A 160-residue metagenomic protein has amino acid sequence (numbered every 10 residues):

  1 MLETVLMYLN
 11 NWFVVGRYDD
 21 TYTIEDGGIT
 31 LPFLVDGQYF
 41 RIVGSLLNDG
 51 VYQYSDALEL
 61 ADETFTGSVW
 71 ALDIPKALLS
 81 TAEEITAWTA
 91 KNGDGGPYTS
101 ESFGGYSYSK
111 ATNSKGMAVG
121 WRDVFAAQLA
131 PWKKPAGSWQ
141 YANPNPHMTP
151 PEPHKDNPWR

Functional and structural regions predicted by a protein language model:
M1, D36-G37, T64, S68: Solvent-exposed, well-ordered amphipathic alpha-helical segments that flank/support binding or catalytic loops
M1-G27, K76-L79, E84-R160: Short loop/turn elements at secondary-structure junctions
L9, V35, N48, S55 (+3 more regions): Intrinsic-disorder/low-complexity regions
Y18-Q53, A57: N-terminal accessory interaction module
Y39-I42, L46, G50-Y52, E63 (+4 more regions): Short secondary-structure boundary segments
Y52-I74: Surface-exposed interaction regions enriched in Ser/Thr/Asp/Glu that occur as long low-complexity tracts or repetitive
